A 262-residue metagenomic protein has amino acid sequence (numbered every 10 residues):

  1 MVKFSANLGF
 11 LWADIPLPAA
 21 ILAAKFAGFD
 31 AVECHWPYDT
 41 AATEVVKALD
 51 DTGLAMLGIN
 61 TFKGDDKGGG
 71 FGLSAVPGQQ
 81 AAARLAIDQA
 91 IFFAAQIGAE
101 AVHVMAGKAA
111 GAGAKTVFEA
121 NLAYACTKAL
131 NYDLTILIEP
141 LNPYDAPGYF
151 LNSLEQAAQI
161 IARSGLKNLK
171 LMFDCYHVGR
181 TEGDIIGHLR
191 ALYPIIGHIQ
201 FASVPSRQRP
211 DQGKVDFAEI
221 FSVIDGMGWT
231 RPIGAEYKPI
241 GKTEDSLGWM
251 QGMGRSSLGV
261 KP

Functional and structural regions predicted by a protein language model:
M1-G28, G98-A99, A123, T135 (+2 more regions): Histidine-acidic metal/acid-base catalytic patches
M1-L8, G58-S74, L141: N-terminal small/glycine-rich loop or linker at the start of catalytic domains across soluble metabolic enzymes
F10-W12, Y38, F62-D65, A106-A110 (+4 more regions): Active-site-proximal loop/turn and secondary-structure-junction residues that shape catalytic pockets, frequently
K25, D50, A95, L130 (+1 more regions): Anion (oxyanion) recognition and catalysis
D30-D39: A short beta-strand-loop structural module common to alpha/beta enzyme folds
E33, G58-N60, H103, L137 (+2 more regions): Conserved beta-strand positions in the central sheet of alpha/beta enzyme cores
D39-A48: Active-site-adjacent beta->alpha loops and helix N-cap segments on the catalytic face of soluble alpha/beta enzymes
L73-K170, R180, K261: Active-site acidic/histidine proton-transfer and metal-coordination neighborhood in alpha/beta enzyme cores
